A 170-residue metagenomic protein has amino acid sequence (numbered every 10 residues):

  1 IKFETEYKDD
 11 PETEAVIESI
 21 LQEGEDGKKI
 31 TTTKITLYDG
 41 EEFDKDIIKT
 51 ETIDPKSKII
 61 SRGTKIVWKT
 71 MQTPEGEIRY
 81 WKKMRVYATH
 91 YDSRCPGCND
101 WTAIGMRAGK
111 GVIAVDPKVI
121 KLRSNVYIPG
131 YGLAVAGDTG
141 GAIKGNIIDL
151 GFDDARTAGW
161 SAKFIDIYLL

Functional and structural regions predicted by a protein language model:
I1-Y80, A142: Extracellular modular ligand-binding repeats in secreted and cell-surface proteins
K58-L170: Solvent-exposed, well-ordered loop and adjacent helix/strand elements within mature globular domains that form
